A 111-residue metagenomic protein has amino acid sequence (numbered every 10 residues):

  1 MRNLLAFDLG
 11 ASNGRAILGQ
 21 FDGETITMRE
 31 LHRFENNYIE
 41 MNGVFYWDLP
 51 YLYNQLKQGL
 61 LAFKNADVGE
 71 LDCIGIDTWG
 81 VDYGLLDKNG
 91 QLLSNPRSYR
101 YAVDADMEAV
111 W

Functional and structural regions predicted by a protein language model:
M1-N95: N-terminal glycine/serine-rich phosphate-binding loop of ATP-dependent small-molecule kinases, especially carbohydrate
R100-W111: Glycine-rich phosphate-binding loop plus the immediately following alpha-helix
